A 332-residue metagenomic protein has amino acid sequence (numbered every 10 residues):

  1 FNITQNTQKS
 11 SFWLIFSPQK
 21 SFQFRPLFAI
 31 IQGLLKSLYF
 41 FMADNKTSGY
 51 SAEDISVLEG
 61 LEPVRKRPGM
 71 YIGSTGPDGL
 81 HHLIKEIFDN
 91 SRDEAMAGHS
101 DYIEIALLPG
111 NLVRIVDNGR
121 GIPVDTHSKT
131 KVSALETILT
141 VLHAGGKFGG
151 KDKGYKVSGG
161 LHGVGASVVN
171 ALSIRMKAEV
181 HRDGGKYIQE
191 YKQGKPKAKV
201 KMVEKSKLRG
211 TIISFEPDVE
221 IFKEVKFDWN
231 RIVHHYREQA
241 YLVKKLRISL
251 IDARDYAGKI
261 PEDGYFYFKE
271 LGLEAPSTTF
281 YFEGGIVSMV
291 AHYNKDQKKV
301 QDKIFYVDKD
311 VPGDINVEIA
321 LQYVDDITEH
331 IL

Functional and structural regions predicted by a protein language model:
F1-Q8: Extreme N-terminal basic, low-complexity initiation segments that serve as generic localization/processing leaders
I3, I15, Q19, Q23-P26 (+2 more regions): Short, positively charged and aromatic/hydrophobic N-terminal segments
S11-F12, P18, F22, L38 (+6 more regions): Compositionally biased regions
L38-P217, F222-K223: GHKL (Bergerat-fold) ATPase N-terminal catalytic module, capturing the glycine-rich phosphate-binding loop and acidic
A97-H99, P109-N111, L172, K205-R209 (+4 more regions): Short flexible coil/turn linkers enriched for glycine and charged/polar residues that connect secondary-structure
I188, E224-F227, H330-I331: Short, charged, solvent-exposed linker or helix-capping segments at domain edges/interfaces that act as flexible hinges
K207-D252: ATP-binding catalytic core of ATPases
N230, E238, K245, S249-D252 (+1 more regions): GHKL/Histidine-kinase-like ATPase module
